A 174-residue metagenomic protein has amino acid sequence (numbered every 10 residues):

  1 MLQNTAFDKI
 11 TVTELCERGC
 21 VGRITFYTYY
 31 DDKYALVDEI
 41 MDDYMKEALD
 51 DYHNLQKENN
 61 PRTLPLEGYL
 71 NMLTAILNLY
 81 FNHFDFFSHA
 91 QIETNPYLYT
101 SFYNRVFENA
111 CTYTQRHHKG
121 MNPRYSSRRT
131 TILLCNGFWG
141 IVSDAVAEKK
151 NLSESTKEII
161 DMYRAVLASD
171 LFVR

Functional and structural regions predicted by a protein language model:
M1-F7, Y80-F84, Y113, D170: Basic, amphipathic alpha-helical hairpins
N4-A35, D43: Helix-turn-helix
N4-A6, N122, W139-A147: Cytosolic nucleotide-binding catalytic cores of signal-transduction proteins
R18, A35-L55, N71, A75 (+2 more regions): Alpha-helical structural segments
H53-H83: Hydrophobic alpha-helical connector segments
N71-Y103, S143: Amphipathic alpha-helical segments used for helix-helix packing
E93-G120, R128-N136, G140: Amphipathic alpha-helical packing segments from all-alpha helical-bundle domains
T112-Q115, R128, C135, S143-R174: C-terminal peripheral helix-coil segments that are non-catalytic and often amphipathic
